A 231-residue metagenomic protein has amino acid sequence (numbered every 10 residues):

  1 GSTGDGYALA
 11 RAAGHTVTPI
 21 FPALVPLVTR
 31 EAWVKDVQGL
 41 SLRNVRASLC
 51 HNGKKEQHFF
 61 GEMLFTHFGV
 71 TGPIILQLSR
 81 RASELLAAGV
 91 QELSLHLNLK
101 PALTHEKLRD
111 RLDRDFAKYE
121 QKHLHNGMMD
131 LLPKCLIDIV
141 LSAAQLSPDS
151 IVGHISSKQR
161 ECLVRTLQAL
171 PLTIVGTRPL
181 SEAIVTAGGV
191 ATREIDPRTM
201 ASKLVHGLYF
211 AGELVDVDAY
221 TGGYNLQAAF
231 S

Functional and structural regions predicted by a protein language model:
G1-A13, V217-S231: A conserved FAD-binding loop/helix module that cradles the flavin
G1-D5, P73, L103, K107 (+11 more regions): Conserved active-site and cofactor/substrate-binding residues in soluble primary-metabolism enzymes
G1-S2, V28-A32, V152-Q159: Short beta-strand to alpha-helix junction loop
G1-T3, L9-R11, M63-F68, L208-F210: Short hydrophobic core segments
Y7, L24, S94-H96, L124-D130 (+3 more regions): Domain-scale detector for complete catalytic domains at protein termini or as standalone homologs
H15-F21, V25-I151: An anion/pyrophosphate-binding glycine-rich loop and adjacent beta-alpha core in soluble alpha-beta enzymes
P26, V70-P73, V185, V215-Q227: Glycine-rich phosphate/pyrophosphate-binding beta-alpha loops
D138-D218: A glycine-rich dinucleotide-binding beta-alpha-beta segment and adjacent secondary-structure elements that constitute
